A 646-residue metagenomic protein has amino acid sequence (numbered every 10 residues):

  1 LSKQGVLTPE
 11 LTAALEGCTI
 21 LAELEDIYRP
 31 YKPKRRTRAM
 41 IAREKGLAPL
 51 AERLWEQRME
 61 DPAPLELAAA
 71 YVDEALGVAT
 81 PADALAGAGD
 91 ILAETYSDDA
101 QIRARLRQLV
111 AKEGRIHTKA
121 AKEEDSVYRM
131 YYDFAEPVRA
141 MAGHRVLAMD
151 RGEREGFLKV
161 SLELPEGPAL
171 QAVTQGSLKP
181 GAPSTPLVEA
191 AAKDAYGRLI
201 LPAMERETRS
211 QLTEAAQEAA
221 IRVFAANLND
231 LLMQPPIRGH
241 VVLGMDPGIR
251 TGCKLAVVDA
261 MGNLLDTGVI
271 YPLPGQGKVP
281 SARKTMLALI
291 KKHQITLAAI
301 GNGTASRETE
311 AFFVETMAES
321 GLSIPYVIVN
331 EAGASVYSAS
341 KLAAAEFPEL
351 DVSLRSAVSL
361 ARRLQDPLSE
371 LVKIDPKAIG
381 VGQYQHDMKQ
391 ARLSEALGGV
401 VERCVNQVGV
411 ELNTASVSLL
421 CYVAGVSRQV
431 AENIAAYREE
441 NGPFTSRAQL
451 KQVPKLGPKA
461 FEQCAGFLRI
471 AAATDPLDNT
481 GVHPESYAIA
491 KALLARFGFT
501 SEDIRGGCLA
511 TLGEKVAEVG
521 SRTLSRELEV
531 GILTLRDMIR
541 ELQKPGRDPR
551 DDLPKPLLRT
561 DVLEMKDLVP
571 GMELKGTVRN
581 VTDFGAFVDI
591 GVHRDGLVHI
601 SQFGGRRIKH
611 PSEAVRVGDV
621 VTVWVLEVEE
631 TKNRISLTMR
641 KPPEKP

Functional and structural regions predicted by a protein language model:
L1-G244, G248-E349, A357: Duplex nucleic acid-engaging cores and interfaces of nucleic-acid transaction enzymes
L1-M40, K45-A70, E74-A75, D266 (+4 more regions): Accessory alpha-helical DNA-binding modules that contact the DNA backbone or grooves
E10, E23, I27, V327 (+3 more regions): Long, charge-rich intrinsically disordered scaffolds of nucleic-acid metabolism proteins
L11, I20-L24, K34-T37, R43 (+35 more regions): Helical mechanochemical/support elements of P-loop NTPase systems and associated helical scaffolds
P30, I41-E44, A148-G152, L232-P236 (+14 more regions): Replace "in large, NTP-powered and nucleic-acid-processing enzymes" with "in large, NTP-powered factors and other
Y71-P81, F134-P137, R151, L170-Y196 (+5 more regions): Low-complexity, acidic/Ser/Thr- and charged residue-rich accessory regions of DNA metabolism proteins
Q108-R115, M245-I249, G303-A305, I328-V336 (+5 more regions): A glycine-rich phosphate-binding loop feature that marks nucleotide/adenosyl-phosphate handling sites
T267-P274, L297, A339-V352, V381-Q385 (+5 more regions): Short beta-alpha connecting loops at secondary-structure transitions that line or flank enzyme active sites
